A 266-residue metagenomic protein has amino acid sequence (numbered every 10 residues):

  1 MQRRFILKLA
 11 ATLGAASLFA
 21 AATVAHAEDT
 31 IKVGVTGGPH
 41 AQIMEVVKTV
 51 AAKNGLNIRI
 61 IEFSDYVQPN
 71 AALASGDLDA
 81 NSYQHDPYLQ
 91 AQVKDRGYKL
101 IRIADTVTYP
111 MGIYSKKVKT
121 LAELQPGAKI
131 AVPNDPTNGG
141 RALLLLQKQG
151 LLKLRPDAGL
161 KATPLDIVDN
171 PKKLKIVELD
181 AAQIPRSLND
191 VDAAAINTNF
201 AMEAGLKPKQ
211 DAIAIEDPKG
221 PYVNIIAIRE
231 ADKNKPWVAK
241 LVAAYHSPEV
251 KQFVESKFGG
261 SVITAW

Functional and structural regions predicted by a protein language model:
E28-G38, L56-E62, K129-I130: Short, well-ordered beta-strand elements
G38, E62-Y66, G76, N81-Q90 (+4 more regions): Beta->alpha turn/N-cap motifs
I60-A71, A158-R186: Short helix-initiation/N-cap motifs at beta->coil->alpha
Y66-G97, G112-Y114, K119, G139-A142 (+1 more regions): Pocket-flanking alpha-helical
A91-I103, K116-V118, D190, A195 (+1 more regions): Ligand-binding "clamshell"
I103-L152: A conserved helix-loop-strand patch within extracytoplasmic ligand-binding domains of the periplasmic binding
D105-Y114, M202-H246, V262-W266: Periplasmic-binding protein-like
N138-Q147, Y245-T264: Periplasmic-binding protein-like
